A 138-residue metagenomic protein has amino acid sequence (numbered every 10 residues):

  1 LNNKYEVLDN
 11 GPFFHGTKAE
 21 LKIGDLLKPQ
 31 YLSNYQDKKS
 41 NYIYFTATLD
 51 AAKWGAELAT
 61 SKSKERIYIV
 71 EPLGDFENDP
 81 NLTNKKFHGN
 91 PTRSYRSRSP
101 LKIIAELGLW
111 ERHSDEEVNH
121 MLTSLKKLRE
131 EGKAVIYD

Functional and structural regions predicted by a protein language model:
L1-I43, E57-L58: ADP-ribose/NAD+-binding catalytic cleft of ART/PARP-like enzymes
N2, W54-E57, E106, W110: Short amphipathic beta-strand and strand-loop transition segments with alternating hydrophobic
L8, K18, I23-L26, S63-D138: Active-site and NAD+-binding cores of ADP-ribose-processing enzymes
F45-A47: Conserved aromatic
L49-S63: Short active-site loop/helix that positions an aromatic residue
